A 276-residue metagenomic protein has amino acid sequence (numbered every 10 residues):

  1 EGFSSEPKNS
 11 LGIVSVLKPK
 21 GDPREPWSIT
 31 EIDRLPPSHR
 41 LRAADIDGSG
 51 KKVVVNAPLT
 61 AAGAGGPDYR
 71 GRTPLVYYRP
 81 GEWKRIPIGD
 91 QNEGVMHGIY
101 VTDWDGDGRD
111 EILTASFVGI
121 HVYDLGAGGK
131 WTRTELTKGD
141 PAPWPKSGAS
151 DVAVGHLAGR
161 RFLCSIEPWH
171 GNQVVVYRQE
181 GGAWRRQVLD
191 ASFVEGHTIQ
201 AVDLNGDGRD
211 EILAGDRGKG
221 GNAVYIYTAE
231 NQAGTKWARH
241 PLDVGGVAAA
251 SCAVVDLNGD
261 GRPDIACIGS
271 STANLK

Functional and structural regions predicted by a protein language model:
E1-K276: Beta-propeller-forming repeat regions
